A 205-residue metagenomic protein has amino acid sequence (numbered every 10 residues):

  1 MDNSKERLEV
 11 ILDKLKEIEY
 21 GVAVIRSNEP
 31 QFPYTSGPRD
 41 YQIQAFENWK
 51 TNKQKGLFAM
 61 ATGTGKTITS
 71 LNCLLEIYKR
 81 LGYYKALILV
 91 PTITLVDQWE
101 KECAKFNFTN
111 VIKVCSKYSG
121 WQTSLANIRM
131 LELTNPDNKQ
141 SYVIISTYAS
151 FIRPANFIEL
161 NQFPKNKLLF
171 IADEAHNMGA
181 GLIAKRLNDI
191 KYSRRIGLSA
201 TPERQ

Functional and structural regions predicted by a protein language model:
M1-V22, R26: Accessory nucleic-acid engagement/destabilization modules that flank
G21-A59: Conserved pre-motif I regulatory segment
N52-L75: Walker A/P-loop
F58, V143-S146, F170: Hydrophobic positions in the central parallel beta-sheet of the AAA+
T67-T69, G82-F106: Conserved Walker A/P-loop ATP-binding site and its immediately adjacent core in helicase/helicase-like ATPase domains
T94-L125: Conserved helix-turn-beta segment of the N-terminal RecA-like "Helicase ATP-binding" lobe in SF1/SF2 helicases
P136-A155: Conserved two-lobed SF2 helicase motor
Y148-I152, I158-R204: SF2 helicase catalytic motif II
